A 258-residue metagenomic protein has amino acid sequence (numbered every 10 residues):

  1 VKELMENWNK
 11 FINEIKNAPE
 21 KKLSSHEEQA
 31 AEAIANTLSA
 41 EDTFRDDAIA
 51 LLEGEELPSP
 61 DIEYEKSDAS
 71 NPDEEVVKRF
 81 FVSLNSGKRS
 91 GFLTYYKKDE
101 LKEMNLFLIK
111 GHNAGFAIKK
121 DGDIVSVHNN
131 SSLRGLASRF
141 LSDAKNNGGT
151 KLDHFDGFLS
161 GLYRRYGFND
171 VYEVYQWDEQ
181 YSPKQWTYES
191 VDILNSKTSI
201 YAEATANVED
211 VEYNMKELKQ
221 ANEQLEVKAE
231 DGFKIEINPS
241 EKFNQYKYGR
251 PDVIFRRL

Functional and structural regions predicted by a protein language model:
V1-K16: Short acidic, low-complexity intrinsically disordered linear motifs used for protein-protein interactions
K10, E32-A35, E203: A detector of low-complexity, intrinsically disordered, Ser/Thr/Gly/Pro/Ala-rich segments
E20-K22: Acidic, proline-/serine-/threonine-rich low-complexity intrinsically disordered repeat tracts
S24-N146, N238, F243-Y246, R250-V253: Glycine-rich short-loop/terminal segments
H112, K119-K197, T205-E226: Acyl-donor binding region in acyl/amide transferases
E203, N214, A221-L258: Intrinsically disordered, low-complexity, charge-dense segments enriched in Lys/Arg and Glu/Asp interspersed
